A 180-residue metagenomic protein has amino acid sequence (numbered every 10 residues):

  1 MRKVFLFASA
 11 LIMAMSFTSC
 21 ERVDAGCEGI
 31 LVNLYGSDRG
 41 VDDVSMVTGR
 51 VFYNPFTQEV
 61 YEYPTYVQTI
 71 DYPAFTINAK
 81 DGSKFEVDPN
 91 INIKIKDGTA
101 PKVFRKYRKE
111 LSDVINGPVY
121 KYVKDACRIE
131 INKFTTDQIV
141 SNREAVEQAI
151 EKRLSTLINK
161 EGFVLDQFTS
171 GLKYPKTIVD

Functional and structural regions predicted by a protein language model:
M1-V4: Positively charged n-region of N-terminal signal peptides that target proteins for export
L6-L11: Sec-dependent N-terminal signal peptides
S16-S19: C-terminal motif of bacterial Sec signal peptides marking the signal peptidase cleavage site
E21-A126: Hydrophobic membrane-anchoring helix/hairpin
E86, I115-D180: Amphipathic, coiled-coil-like alpha-helical scaffolding segments used for oligomerization/assembly
